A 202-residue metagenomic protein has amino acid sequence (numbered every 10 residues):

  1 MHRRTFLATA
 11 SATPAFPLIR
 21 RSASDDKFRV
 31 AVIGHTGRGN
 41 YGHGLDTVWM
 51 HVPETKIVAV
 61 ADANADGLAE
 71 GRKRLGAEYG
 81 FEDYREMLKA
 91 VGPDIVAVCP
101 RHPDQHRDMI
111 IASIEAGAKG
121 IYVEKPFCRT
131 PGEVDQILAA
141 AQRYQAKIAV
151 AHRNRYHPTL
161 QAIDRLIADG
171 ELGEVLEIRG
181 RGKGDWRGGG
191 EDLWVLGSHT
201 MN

Functional and structural regions predicted by a protein language model:
M1-T13: N-terminal secretory signal peptides and thylakoid transit peptides that target proteins across membranes
T13-L75: N-terminal Rossmann-like dinucleotide-binding module
I33, A61-A63, D83, C99 (+2 more regions): Conserved residues at the C-terminal ends of beta-strands
R38, H102-P103, N154: Short glycine-rich anion-binding loops that position phosphate/pyrophosphate groups of nucleotides and phosphorylated
D46-T47, A69, R85, I111 (+1 more regions): Active-site phosphate/pyrophosphate- and oxyanion-stabilizing loops and adjacent acidic/basic residues in soluble
I57, A77, P93, L172-V175: Local beta-strand N-terminus motif with an aromatic residue
E78-A140: Beta-loop-alpha module in the N-terminal Rossmann-like domain of NAD(P)-dependent dehydrogenases, especially those
G120-Y122, F127-E191, G197-M201: A contiguous active-site-proximal alpha/beta segment in oxidoreductase catalytic domains
